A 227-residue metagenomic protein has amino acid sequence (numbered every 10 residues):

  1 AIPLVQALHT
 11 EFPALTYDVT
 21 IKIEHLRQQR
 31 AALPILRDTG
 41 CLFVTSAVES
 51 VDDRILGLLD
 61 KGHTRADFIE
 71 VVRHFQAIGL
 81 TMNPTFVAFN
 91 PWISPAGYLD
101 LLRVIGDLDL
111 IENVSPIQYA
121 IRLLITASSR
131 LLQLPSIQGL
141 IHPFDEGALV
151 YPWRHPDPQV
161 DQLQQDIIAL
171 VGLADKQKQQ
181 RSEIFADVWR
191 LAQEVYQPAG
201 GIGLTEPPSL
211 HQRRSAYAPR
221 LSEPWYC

Functional and structural regions predicted by a protein language model:
A1-N83, N90-I93: Conserved SAM/AdoMet-binding glycine-rich loop
L4-T10, S94-I111, G139-L140: Short, electropositive alpha-helical surface patch
I35-F43, L102-I121: Structural recognition of alpha->loop->beta junctions
T39, E70-M82, I111-N113, L163 (+1 more regions): A structural motif corresponding to the C-terminal end of an alpha-helix and its immediate exit/capping segment
D53-G57, N83-V87, L173, L204-E206 (+1 more regions): Glycine- and acidic
R54, L58-L59, A88-G97, I111-W153 (+1 more regions): Flexible glycine/acidic-rich beta-alpha junction loops that bind and position SAM and/or redox cofactors in anaerobic
V71-F75, M82-V87, A96, L101-V104 (+1 more regions): C-terminal structural cap/anchor segments
R130-C227: Radical SAM enzyme core and accessory elements
